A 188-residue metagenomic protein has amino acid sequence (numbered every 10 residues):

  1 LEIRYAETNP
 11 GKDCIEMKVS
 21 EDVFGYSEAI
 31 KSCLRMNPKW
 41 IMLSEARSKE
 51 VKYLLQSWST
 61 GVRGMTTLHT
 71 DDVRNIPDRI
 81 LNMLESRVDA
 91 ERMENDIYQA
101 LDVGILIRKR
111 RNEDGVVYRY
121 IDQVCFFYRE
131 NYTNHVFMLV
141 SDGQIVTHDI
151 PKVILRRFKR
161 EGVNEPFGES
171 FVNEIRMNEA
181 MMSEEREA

Functional and structural regions predicted by a protein language model:
L1-D96: Switch/coupling sub-region of P-loop NTPases
N9, N37, N75, N82 (+6 more regions): Detector for Asparagine
Q56, M83, E94-E130: Helical/strand "switch-coupling" subdomains that flank nucleotide/phosphate-binding cores, especially in P-loop NTPases
G115-A188: NTP-binding/hydrolysis catalytic cores, primarily Walker-type P-loop NTPases
